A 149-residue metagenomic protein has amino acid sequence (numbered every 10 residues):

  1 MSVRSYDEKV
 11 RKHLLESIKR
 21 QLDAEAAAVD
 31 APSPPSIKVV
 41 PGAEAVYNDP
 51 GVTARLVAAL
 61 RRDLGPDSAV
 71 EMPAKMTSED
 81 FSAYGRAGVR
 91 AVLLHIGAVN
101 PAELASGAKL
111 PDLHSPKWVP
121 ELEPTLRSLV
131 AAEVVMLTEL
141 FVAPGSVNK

Functional and structural regions predicted by a protein language model:
S2-K149: Metal-dependent amide/peptide-bond hydrolase catalytic core, centered on the "pita-bread" metallohydrolase fold
